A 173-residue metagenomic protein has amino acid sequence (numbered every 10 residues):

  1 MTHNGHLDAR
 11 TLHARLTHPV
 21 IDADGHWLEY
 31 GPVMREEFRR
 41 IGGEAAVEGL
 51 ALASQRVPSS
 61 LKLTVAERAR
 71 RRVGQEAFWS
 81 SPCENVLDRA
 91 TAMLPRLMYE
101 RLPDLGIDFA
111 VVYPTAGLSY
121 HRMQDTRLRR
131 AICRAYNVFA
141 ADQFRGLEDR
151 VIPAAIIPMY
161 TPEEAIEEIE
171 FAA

Functional and structural regions predicted by a protein language model:
M1-A173: Helix-coil boundary/capping segments in enzymes
